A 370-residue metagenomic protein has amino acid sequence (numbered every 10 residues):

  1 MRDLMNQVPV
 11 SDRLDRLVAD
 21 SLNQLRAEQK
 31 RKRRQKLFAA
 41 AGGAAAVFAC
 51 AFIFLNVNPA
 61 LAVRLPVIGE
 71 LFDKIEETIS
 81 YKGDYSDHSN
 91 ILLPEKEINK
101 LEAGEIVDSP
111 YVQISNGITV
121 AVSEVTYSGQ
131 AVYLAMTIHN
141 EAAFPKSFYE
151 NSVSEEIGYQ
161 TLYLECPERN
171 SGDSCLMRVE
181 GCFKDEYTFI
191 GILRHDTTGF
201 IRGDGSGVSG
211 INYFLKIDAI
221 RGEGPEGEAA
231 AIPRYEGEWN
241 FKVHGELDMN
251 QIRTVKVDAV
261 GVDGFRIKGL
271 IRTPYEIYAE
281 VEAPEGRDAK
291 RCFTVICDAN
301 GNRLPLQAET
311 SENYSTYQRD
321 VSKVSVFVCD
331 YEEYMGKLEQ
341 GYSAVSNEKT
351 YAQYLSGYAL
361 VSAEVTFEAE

Functional and structural regions predicted by a protein language model:
M1-Q35: Disordered, charged N-terminal biogenesis/targeting segments of membrane/secreted proteins
V18, I53-E370: Alpha-helical, hydrophobic structural elements that either
L25-F38, Y334, N347, Y351-Y354: Long, compositionally biased, charged low-complexity segments
K30-A60: Internal signal-anchor transmembrane helix that establishes type II topology
